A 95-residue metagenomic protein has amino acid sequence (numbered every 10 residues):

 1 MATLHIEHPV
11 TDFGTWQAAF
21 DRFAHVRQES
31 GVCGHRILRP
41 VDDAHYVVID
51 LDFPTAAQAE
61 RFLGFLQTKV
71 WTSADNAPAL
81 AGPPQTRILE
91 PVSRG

Functional and structural regions predicted by a protein language model:
M1-L4: Short structural boundary motif marking the start of a folded domain
E7-P9, D50-D52: Short hydrophobic/aromatic beta-strand micro-patches that form the beta-sheet surface supporting nucleotide- or nucleic
P9-A19: Short, surface-exposed ligand-recognition loops at beta-strand->loop->(often short) alpha-helix junctions that present
D12-G14, T55-A57, V92: Residues that cap or initiate secondary-structure elements
Q17-R36, D52-T86: An amphipathic, aromatic/His-enriched active-site/gating alpha helix that lines ligand/cofactor pockets
R39: Residues that line or immediately flank small-molecule/substrate-binding pockets and catalytic motifs
D42-H45: Short acidic/glycine-enriched loop/turn segments that link adjacent beta-strands
R87-G95: Short, low-order "capping/linker" segments at domain edges
